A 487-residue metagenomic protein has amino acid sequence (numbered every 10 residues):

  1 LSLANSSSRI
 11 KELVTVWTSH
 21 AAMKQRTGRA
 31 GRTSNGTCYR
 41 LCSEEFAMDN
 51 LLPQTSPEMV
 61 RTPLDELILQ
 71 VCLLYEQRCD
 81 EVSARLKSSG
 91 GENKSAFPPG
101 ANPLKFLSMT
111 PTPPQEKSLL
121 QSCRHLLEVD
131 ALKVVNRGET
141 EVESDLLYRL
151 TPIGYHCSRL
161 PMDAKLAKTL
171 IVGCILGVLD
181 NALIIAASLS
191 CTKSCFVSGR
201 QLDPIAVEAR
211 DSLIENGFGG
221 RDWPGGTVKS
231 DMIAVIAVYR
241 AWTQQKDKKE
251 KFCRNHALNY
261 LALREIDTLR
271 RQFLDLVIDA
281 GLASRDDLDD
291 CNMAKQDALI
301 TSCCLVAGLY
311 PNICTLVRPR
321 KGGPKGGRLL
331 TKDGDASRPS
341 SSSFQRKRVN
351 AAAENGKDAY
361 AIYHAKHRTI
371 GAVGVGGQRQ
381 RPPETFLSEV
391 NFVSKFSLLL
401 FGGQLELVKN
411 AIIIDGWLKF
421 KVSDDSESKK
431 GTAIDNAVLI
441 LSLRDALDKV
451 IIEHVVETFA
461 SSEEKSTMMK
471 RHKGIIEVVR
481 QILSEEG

Functional and structural regions predicted by a protein language model:
L1, C42-L441, D445: Second RecA-like catalytic domain
L3-N50, D65-L69: Conserved segment of the helicase C-terminal RecA-like domain
R338, S423, E427-G487: Charged, non-catalytic accessory extensions
